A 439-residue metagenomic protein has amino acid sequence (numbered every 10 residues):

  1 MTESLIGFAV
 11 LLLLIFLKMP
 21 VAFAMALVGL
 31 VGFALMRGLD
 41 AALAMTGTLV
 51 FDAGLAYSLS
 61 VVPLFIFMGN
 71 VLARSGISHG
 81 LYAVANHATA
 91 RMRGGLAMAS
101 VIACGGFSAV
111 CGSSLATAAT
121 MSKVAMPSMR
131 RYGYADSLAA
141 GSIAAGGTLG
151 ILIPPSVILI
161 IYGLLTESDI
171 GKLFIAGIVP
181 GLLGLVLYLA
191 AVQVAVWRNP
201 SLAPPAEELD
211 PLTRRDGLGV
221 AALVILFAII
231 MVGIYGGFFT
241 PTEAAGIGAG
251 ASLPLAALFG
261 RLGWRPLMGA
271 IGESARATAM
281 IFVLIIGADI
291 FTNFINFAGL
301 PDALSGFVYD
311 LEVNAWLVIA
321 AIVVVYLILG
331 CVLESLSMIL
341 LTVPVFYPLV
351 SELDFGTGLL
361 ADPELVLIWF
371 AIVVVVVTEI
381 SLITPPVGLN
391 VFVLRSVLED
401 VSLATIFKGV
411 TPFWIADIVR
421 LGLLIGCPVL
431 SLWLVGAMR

Functional and structural regions predicted by a protein language model:
M1-R439: Alpha-helical transmembrane segments of multi-pass membrane transport proteins
